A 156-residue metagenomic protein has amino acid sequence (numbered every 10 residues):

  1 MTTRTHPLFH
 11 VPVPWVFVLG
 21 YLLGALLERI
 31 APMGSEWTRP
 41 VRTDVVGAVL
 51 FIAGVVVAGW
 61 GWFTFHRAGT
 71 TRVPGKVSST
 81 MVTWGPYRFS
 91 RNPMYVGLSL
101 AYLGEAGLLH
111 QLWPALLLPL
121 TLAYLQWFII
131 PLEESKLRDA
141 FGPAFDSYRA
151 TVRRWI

Functional and structural regions predicted by a protein language model:
M1-W84, V96-I156: Membrane-anchoring alpha-helices and their flanking helix-loop junctions
Y87: Solvent-exposed interhelical
N92: Extended, alpha-helix-rich binding/interface surfaces that flank or overlap catalytic cores and mediate recognition
